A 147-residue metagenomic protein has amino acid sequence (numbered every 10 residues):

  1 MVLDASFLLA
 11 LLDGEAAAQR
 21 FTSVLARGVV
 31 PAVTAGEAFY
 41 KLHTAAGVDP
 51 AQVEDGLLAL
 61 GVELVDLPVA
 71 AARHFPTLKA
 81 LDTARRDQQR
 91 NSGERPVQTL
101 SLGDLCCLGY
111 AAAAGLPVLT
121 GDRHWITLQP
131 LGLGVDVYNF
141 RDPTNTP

Functional and structural regions predicted by a protein language model:
M1-T34, L42-D55, T146: Short, well-structured N-terminal submotif of metal-dependent ribonuclease cores
V24, L58-L60, L131-L133: Short, structured coil segments at secondary-structure junctions
R27-V30, G61-V65, P117: Short loop->beta-strand "edge-of-pocket" segments that line small-molecule binding or catalytic clefts across diverse
A46-D49, D82-A84, V135-N139: Short, hinge-like loop/turn segments at secondary-structure boundaries
A51, D55, A59-P68: Helix-adjacent hinge/juxtasegments
V65-R123: Active-site neighborhoods of divalent-metal-dependent phosphate/nucleic-acid chemistry enzymes
L108, A112-P147: Acidic, PIN/NYN-like endoribonuclease modules and their adjacent C-terminal/linker elements
